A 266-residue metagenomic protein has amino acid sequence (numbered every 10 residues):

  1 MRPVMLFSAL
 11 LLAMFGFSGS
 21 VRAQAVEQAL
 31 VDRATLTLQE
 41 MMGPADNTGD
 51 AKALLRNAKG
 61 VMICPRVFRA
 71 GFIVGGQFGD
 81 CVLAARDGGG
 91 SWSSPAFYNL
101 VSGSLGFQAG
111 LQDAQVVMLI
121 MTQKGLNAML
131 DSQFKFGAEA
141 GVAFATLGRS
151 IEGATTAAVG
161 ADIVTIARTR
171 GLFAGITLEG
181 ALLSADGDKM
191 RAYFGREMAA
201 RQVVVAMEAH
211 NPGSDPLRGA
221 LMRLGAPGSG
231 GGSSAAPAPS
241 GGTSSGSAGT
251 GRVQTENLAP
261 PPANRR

Functional and structural regions predicted by a protein language model:
M1-V4: Positively charged n-region of N-terminal signal peptides that target proteins for export
F7-G16: Bacterial N-terminal signal peptides
F17-A25: Sec/Tat signal peptide C-region and signal peptidase I cleavage site
Q24-R266: Small-residue-enriched, tightly packed secondary-structure blocks
